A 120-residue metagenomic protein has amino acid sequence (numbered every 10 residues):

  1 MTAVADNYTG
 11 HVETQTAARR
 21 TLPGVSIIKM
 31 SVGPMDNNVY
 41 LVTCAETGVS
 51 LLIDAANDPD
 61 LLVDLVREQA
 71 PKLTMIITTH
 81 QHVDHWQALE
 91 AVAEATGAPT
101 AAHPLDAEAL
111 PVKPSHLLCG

Functional and structural regions predicted by a protein language model:
M1-S26: Accessory terminal helices/loops
V4-D6, E46, E94, H103: Intrinsic disorder/low-complexity segments
N7, N37-N38, A107: Short linear motifs in intrinsically disordered/low-complexity regions
A17-P71: Conserved beta-strand hairpin/beta-sheet module of binuclear metal-dependent hydrolase folds, prominently
N57-G120: Active-site HxH/HxHxD metal-binding segment of metal-dependent hydrolases
